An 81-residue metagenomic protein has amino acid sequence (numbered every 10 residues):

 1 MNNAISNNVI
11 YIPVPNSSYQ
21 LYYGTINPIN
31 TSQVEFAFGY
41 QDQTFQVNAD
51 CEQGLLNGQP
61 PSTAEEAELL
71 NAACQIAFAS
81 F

Functional and structural regions predicted by a protein language model:
M1-F81: N-terminal secretory-pathway/extracellular module detecting exported/lumenal segments and adjacent signal-anchor/first
